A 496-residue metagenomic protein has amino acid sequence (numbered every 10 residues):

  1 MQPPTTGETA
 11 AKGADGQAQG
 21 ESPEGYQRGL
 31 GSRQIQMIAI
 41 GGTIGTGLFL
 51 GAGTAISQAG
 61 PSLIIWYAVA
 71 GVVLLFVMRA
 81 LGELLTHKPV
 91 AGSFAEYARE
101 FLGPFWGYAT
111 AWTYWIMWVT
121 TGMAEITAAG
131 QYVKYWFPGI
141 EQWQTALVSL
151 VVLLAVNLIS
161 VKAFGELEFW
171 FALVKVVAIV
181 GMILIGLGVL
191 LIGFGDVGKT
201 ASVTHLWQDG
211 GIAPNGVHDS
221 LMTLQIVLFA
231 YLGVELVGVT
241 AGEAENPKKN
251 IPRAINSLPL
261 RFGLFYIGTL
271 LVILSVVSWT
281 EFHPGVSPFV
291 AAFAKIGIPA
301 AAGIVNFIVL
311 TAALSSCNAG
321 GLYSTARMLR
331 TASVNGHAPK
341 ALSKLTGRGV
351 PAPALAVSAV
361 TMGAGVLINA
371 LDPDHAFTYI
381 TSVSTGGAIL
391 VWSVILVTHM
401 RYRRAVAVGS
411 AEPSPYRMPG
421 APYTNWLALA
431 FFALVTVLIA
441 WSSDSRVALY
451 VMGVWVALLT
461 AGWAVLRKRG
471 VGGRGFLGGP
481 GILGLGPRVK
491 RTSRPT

Functional and structural regions predicted by a protein language model:
M1-G53, S57-A59, L75-R79, A91 (+5 more regions): Membrane-interface "cap" regions at the ends of multi-pass membrane proteins
E8, G20-Q27, L63-I64, A68 (+2 more regions): Helix-loop-helix junctions that connect adjacent transmembrane segments in multi-pass membrane transporters
Q27, L50-T145, S149, L153 (+4 more regions): Extracellular loop-to-transmembrane helix junctions
V90, T113-A128, Y231-A244, A302-K340 (+2 more regions): Membrane-helix boundary/coupling elements in multi-pass transport proteins
E96-A98, G103, Y135, T223 (+2 more regions): TM-loop-TM module centered on a large, flexible mid-protein loop between adjacent transmembrane helices in multi-pass
G130, W143-A201, L232, I255-P259 (+3 more regions): Membrane-interface loop-to-helix entry segments
V156, A178-I185, L329, S382-E412 (+2 more regions): Hydrophobic alpha-helical segments of multi-pass membrane transport proteins
W170-F171, A341-A352, W392-S442, G473 (+1 more regions): C-terminal membrane-solvent junction of multi-pass transporters and transport-like membrane proteins
